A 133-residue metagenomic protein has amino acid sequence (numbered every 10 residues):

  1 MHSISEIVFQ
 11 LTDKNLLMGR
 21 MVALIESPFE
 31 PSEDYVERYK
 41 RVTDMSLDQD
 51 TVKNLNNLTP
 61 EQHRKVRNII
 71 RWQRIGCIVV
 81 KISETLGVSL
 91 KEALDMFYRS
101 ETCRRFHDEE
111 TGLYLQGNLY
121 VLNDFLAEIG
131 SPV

Functional and structural regions predicted by a protein language model:
N15-L16, R41: N-terminal cationic leader/targeting segments used for protein routing and processing
I25, Y35-V133: C-terminal alpha-helical interaction appendages
